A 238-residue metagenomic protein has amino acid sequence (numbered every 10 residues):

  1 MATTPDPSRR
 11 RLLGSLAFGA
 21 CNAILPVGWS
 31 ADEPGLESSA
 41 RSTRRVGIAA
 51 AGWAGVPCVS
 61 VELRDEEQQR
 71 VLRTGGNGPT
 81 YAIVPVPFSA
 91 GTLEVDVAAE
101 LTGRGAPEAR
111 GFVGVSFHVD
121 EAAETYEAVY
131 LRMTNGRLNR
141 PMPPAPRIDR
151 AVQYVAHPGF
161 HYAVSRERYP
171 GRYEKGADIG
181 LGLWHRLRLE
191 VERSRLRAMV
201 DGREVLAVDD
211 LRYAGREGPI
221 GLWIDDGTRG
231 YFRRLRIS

Functional and structural regions predicted by a protein language model:
M1-S8, F18-N22: N-terminal secretory signal peptides
L12-L13: Hydrophobic alpha-helical targeting segments used for export or membrane insertion
A31-S238: Extracellular glycan-recognition regions
